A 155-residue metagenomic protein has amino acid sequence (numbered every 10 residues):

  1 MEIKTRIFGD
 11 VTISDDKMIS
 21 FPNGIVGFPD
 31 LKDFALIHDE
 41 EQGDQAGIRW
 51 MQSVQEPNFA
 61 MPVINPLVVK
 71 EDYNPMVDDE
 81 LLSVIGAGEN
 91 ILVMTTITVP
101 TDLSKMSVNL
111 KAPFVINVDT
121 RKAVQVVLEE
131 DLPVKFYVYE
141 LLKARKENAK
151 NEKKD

Functional and structural regions predicted by a protein language model:
E2-E71, I91-M94, T98-D155: Long, compositionally biased stretches
Y73-E80: Short beta-strand-centered segments at strand-helix junctions
V84-G86, S104: Conserved, well-structured core segments that form or line functional sites
